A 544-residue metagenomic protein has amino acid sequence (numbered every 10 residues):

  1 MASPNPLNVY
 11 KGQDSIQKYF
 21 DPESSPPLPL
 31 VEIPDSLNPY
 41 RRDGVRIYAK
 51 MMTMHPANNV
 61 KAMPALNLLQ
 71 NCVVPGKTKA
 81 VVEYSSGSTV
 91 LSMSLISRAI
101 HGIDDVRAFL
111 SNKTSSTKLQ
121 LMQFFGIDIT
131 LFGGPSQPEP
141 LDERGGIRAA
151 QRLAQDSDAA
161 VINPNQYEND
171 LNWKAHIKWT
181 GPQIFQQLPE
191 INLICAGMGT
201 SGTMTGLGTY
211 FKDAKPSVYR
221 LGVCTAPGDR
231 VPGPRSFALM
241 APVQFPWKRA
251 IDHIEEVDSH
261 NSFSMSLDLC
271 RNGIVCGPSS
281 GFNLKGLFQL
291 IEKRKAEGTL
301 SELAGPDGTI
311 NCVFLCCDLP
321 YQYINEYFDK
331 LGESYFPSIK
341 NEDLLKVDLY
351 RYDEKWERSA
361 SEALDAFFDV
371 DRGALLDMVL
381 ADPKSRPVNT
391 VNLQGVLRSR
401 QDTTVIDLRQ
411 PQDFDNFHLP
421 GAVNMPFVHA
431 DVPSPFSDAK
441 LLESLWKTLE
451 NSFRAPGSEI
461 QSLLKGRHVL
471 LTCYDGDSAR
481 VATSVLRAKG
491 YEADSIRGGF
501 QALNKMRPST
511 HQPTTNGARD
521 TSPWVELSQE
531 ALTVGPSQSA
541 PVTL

Functional and structural regions predicted by a protein language model:
M1-T404, R409-L419, V423-Q461, K465-R467 (+4 more regions): PLP-dependent amino-acid enzyme catalytic core
T472: Short, surface-exposed ligand- or partner-binding patches at beta-edge/loop junctions that are enriched in aromatics
R487, N504-P513: Catalytic cores of the polymerase beta-like nucleotidyltransferase superfamily and closely associated nucleotide
R519: Short, structured active-site "lid" loops
